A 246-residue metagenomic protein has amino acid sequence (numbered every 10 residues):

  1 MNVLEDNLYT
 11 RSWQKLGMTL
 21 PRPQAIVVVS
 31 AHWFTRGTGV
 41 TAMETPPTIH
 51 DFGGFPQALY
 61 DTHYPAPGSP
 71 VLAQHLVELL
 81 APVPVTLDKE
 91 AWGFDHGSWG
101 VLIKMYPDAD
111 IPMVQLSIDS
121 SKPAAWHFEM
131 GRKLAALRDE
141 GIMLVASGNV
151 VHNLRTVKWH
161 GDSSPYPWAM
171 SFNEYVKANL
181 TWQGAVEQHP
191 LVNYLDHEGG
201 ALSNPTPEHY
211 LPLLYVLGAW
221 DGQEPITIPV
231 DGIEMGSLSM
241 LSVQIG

Functional and structural regions predicted by a protein language model:
M1-L87: A short aromatic-anchored loop/beta-hairpin motif
T19-L20, M105-A109, A136: Solvent-exposed alpha-helices and their adjacent loops that cap or buttress functional pockets in soluble metabolic
V27-A31, S117-D119, V145-S147: Short beta-strand segments
H32-T35, N149-N153: Gly/Ser/Thr-rich loops at beta-strand to alpha-helix junctions that form or flank small-molecule/cofactor-binding
D51-P56, Y106-V114, L191-V192: Short, basic/glycine-rich phosphate-binding loops at helix/coil junctions that contact nucleotide phosphates
H63-M130: A substrate-binding/cap region within the structured catalytic cores of diverse enzymes
H75-E78, P82, I111-P112, S120-M143 (+1 more regions): Surface-exposed, charge/polar-rich loops and edge strands
